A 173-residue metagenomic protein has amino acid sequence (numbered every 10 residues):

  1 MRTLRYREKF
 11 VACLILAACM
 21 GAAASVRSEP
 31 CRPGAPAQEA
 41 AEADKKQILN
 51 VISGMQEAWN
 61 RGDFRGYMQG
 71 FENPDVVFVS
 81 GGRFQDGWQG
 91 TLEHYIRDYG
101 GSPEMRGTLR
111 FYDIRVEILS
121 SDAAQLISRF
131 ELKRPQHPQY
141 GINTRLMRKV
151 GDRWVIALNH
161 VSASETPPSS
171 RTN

Functional and structural regions predicted by a protein language model:
R2-C13: Bacterial N-terminal signal peptides that target proteins for export
V11-A22: Bacterial N-terminal signal peptides
V26-N73, P167-N173: Short, low-complexity N-terminal intrinsically disordered segments enriched in polar/charged residues
E29, Y140-S170: Short beta-strand edge/turn micro-motifs at domain boundaries
G54-G62, G70-P74, H94-S102, V150-R153: Structured segments of extracytoplasmic/periplasmic soluble domains in secreted or envelope-associated proteins
M55, Y67-M68, D75-V76, G87 (+3 more regions): Hydrophobic pocket/interface hotspot
F71-E72, G82-R83, R115, S128-F130 (+2 more regions): A mature extracytoplasmic/lumenal domain signature
V77, G90-P138: Surface-exposed, charged secondary-structure patches
